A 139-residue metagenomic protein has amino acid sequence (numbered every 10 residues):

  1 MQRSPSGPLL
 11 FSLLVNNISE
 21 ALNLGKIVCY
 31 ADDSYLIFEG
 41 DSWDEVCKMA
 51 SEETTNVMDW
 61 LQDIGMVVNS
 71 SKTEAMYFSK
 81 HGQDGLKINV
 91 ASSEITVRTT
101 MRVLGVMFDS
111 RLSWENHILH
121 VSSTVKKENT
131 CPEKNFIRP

Functional and structural regions predicted by a protein language model:
M1-L10, I37-W43, V97, S110-R111 (+1 more regions): Short, conserved non-catalytic motifs in the polymerase core
R3, G7, A31-D33, L61 (+2 more regions): Short, conserved catalytic/metal-binding micro-motifs enriched in Asp/Glu and His
P8-F38: Active-site palm subdomain of RNA-directed nucleic acid polymerases
L10-L14, A50-E53, E128: Hydrophobic alpha-helical membrane-association signature
S19, T55-Q62, K126-E133: Structural signal for well-ordered, non-membrane alpha-helices
N23, Y35-D59, S113: Catalytic palm subdomain of template-directed nucleic-acid polymerases, centered on the conserved carboxylate motif
E52, V67-M101: Short, conserved micro-motifs composed of acidic
S92-P139: Basic, alpha-helical interaction scaffolds
